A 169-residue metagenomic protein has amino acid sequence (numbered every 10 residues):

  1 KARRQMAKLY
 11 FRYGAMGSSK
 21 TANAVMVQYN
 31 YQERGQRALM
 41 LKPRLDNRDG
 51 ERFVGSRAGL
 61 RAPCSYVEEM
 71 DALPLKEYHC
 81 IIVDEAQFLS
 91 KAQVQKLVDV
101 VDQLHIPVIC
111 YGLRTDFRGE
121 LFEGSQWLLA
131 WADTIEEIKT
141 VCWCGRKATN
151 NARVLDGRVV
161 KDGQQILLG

Functional and structural regions predicted by a protein language model:
R3-L75, D116-W127, E137-T140, L167-G169: Conserved P-loop
V27, K91-V100, G124: A short acidic, amphipathic alpha-helical/loop segment
R37, P107, T134: Residues at the starts of beta-strands that form the adenosine-phosphate
L75-C80, A86: Short acidic/histidine-rich motifs immediately flanking catalytic phosphotransfer sites in two-component signaling
D84-A86, G112-L113: Walker B catalytic acidic pair
F88-S90, F117: Catalytic P-loop NTPase motifs of RecA-like helicase/translocase cores
V101-E123: Sensor-1/coupling segment of RecA-like P-loop NTPase cores
L128-G169: Conserved GTP-binding G-domain of TRAFAC-class P-loop NTPases and closely related GTPase folds
